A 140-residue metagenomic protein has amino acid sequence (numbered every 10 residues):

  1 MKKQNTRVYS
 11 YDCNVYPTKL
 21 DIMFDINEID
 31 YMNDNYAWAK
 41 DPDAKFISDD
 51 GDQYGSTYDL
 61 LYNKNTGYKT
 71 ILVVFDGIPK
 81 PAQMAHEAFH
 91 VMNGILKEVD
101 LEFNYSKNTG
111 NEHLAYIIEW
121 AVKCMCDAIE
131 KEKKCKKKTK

Functional and structural regions predicted by a protein language model:
M1-K3, K133-K140: Short intrinsically disordered terminal tails
M1-Y54: Non-catalytic terminal regions of proteins
D34-P79, G94-I95: Active-site scaffold of zinc-dependent metalloenzymes
L72-F75, E102, S106: Short coil/turn segments at secondary-structure junctions
A82-G94: Active-site recognition of the HExxH zinc-binding catalytic motif
G94-N104: Substrate-binding clefts and substrate-entry loops adjacent to catalytic sites of polymer-processing enzymes acting on
N104-C135: Post-HExxH zinc-binding segment in Zn-dependent metallohydrolases
